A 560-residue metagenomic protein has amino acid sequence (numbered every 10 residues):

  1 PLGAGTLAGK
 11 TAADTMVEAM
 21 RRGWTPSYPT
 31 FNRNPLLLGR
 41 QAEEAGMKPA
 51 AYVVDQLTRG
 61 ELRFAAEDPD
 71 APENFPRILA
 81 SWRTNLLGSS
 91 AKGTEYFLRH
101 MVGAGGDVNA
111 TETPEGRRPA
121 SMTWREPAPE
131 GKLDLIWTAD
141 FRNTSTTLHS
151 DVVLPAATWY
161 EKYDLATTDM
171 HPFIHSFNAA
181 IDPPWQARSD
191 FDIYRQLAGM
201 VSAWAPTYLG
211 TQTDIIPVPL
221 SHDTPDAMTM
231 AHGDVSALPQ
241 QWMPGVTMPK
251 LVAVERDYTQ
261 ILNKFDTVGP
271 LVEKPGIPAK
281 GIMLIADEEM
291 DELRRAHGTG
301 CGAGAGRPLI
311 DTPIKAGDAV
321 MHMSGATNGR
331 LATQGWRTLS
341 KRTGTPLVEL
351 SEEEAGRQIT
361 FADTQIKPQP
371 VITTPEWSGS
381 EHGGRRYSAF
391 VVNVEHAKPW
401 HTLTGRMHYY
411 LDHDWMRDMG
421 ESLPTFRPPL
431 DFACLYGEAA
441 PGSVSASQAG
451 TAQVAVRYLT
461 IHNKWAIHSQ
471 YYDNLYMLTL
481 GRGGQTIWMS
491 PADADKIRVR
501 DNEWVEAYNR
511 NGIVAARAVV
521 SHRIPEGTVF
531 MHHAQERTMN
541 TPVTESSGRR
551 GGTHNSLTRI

Functional and structural regions predicted by a protein language model:
P1-K162, V201, V520: Catalytic alpha/large subunits of respiratory electron-transfer oxidoreductases, centered on bis-MGD molybdoenzymes
A12-D14, T25-E43, Y52-V53, R59-D70 (+10 more regions): Generic recognition of flexible, low-complexity loop/linker segments
A19, P26-Q56, D192-E255, K274 (+7 more regions): Long, contiguous, secondary-structure-rich segments that constitute the structural scaffold of globular domains
L62-T94, L98-M101, T138-N143, F432-A466 (+1 more regions): C-terminal substrate/ligand-recognition segments
R83-L87, F141-T144, W159-E161, A180-D182 (+8 more regions): Short, glycine-/Ser/Thr-/acidic-enriched flexible segments
V108, Y160-D182, E395-H396, Y410: Glycine/threonine-rich phosphate-binding loop and adjacent beta-strand/alpha-helix elements that clamp
L133-L135, F141, A179-S202, E506: Phosphate/diphosphate-binding loops
A231-N474: Long, low-complexity segments enriched in small/aliphatic residues
